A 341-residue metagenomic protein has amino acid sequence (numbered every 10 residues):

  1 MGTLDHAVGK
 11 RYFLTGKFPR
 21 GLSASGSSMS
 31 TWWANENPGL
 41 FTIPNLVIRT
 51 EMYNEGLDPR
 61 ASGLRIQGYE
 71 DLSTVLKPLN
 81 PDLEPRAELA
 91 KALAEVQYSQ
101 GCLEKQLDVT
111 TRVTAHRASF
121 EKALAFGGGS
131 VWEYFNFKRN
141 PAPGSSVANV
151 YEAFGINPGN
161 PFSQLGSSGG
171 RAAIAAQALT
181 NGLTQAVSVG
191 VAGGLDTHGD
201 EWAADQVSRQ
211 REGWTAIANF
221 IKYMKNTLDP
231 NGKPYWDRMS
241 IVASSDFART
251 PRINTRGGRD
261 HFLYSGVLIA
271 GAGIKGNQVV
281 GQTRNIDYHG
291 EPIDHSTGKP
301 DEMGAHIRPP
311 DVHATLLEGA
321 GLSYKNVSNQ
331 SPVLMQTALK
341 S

Functional and structural regions predicted by a protein language model:
G2-Y134: A contiguous, mid-domain pocket- or channel-lining segment that forms the substrate-recognition surface
T3-A7, N37-F41, S167-R171, A178-L183 (+3 more regions): Extracellular/periplasmic catalytic domains that process cell-envelope and extracellular macromolecules
Y12-L14, T42-R49, Q185-G190, S240-A243 (+2 more regions): Structural recognition of the beta-strand scaffold that forms the well-ordered cores of secreted hydrolase catalytic
G16, R20, G56-S62, A148 (+2 more regions): Surface-exposed intrinsically disordered loops and tails
G26, S30, S168, P309-H313: A structural signal for well-ordered alpha-helical scaffolds and beta->alpha junctions
A34, P38, K77-N80, L179-T180 (+4 more regions): Hydrophobic/aromatic-lined pockets within catalytic cores
Q100-P230: Anion-binding catalytic surfaces of enzymes that hydrolyze or transfer phosphate/sulfate esters
G194-S341: Feature marks hydrolase-like catalytic cores characterized by long aromatic- and Gly/Pro-rich stretches
